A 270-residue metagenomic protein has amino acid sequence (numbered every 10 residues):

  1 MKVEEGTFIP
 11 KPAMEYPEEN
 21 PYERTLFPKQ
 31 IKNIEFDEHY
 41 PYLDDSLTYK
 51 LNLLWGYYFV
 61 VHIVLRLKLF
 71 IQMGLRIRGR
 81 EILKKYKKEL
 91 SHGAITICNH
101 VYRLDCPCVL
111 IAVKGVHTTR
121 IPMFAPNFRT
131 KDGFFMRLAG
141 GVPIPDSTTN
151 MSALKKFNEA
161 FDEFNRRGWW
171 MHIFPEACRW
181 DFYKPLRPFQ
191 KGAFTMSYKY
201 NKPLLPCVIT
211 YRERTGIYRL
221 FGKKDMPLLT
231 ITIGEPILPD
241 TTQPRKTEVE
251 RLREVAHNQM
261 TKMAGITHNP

Functional and structural regions predicted by a protein language model:
M1-I34, K155-P270: Non-catalytic C-terminal accessory region of glycerolipid acyltransferases and related lyso-lipid remodeling enzymes
M1-I95, L104-C108, G140: Membrane-anchoring hydrophobic helices of lipid-metabolizing enzymes
L65, V109-L110, G133, F161 (+1 more regions): Short amphipathic alpha-helical segments and helix-helix/interface helices
L69-L75, C98-N99, I121, S147-M151 (+1 more regions): Short, flexible loop segments at the rims of nucleotide/cofactor-binding pockets, characterized by
I71, L138-A139, R167, Y200: Structured helix-beta-strand junction loops
I77, I121, G141-P143, L204-P206 (+1 more regions): Conserved beta-strand scaffold positions in the cores of enzyme catalytic domains, especially in NTP/NDP-utilizing
I82-K85, R129-T130, T149-A153, I237-Q243: A short acidic, often aromatic-flanked loop/helix-cap motif at beta-alpha or helix-coil junctions that lines enzyme
K88-T149: Catalytic core of membrane glycerolipid acyltransferases/transacylases, capturing the structured, soluble-facing
